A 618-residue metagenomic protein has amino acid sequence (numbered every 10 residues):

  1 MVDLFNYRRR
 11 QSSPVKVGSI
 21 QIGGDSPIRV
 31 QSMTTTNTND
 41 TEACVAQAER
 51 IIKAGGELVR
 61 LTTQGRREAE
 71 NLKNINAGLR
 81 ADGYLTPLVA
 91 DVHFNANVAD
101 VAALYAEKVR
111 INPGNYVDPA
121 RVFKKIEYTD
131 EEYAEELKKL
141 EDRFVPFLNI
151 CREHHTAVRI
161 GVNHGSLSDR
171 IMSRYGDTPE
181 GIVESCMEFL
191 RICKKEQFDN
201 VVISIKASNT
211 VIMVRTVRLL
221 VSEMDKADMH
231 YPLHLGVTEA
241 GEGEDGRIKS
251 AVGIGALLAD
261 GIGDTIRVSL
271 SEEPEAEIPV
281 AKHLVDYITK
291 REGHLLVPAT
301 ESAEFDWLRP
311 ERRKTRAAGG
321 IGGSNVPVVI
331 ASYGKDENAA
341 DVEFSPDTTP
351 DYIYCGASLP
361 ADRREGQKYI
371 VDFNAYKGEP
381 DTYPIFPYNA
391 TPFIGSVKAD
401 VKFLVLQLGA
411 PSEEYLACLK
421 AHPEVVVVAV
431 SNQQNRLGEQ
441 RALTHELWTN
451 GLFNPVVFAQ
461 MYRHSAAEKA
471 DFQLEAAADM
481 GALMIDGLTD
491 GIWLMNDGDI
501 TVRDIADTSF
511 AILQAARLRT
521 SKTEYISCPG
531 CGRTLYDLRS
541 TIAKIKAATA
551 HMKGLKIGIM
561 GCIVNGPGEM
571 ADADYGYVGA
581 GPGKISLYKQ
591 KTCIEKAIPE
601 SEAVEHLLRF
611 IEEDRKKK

Functional and structural regions predicted by a protein language model:
M1-S32, L148-H154, K290-N338, A547: N-terminal amphipathic alpha-helix/helix-capping segment at the start of soluble metabolic enzymes
D3, G56-E188, G319, A331-G438: Active-site beta->alpha loop and helix N-cap motifs at the rims of alpha/beta catalytic domains
V30, D91, I160, I203 (+6 more regions): Conserved, mostly hydrophobic/aromatic
T38-R50, F94-A99, S250-I254, E337-S345 (+1 more regions): Short, acidic/polar
K53-L58, A106, F198, I262-G263 (+4 more regions): A structural motif
E57-R60, A106-V122, A259-E275, G487-V502 (+1 more regions): Glycine-rich phosphate-binding active-site loops on the catalytic face of alpha/beta enzymes
E127-F144, N149, I171-I321, K398-F403 (+2 more regions): Catalytic alpha/beta core domains of metabolic enzymes, predominantly
P582-I585, T592-K616: Beta-strand/loop-dominated core regions that host nucleotide or nucleotide-derived cofactor-binding catalytic loops
